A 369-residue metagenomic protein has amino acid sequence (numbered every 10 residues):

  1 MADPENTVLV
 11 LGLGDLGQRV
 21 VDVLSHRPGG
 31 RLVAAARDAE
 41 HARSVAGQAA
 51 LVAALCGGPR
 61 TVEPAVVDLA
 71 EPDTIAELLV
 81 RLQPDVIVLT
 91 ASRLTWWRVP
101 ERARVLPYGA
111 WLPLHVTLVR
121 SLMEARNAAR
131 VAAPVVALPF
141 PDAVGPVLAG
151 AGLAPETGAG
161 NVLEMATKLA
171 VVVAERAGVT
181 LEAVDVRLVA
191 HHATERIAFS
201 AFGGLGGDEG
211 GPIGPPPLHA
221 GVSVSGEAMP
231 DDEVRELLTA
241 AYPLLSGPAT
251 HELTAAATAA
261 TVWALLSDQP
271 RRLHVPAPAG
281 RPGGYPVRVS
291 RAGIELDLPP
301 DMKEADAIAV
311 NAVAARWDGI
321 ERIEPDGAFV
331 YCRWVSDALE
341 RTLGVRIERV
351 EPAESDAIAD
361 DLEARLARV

Functional and structural regions predicted by a protein language model:
L13-G14: Glycine-rich Rossmann-fold phosphate-binding loop(s) that bind the pyrophosphate of adenine dinucleotide cofactors
G17-Q18: N-terminal Rossmann-fold NAD(P) dinucleotide-binding loop
R31-P59: Glycine-rich phosphate-binding loop and adjoining beta1-alpha1-beta2 segment of Rossmann-like nucleotide-binding folds
A53-E71: Rossmann-fold cofactor-recognition segment
V67-L82: Conserved Rossmann-fold cofactor-binding substructure of NAD(P)-dependent oxidoreductases
R104-R130: NAD(P)-cofactor binding segment of oxidoreductase domains
S121-N127, V131-H219: Rossmann-like dinucleotide-binding core of oxidoreductases
G178-V369: Long, compositionally biased stretches enriched for glycine and/or charged residues
